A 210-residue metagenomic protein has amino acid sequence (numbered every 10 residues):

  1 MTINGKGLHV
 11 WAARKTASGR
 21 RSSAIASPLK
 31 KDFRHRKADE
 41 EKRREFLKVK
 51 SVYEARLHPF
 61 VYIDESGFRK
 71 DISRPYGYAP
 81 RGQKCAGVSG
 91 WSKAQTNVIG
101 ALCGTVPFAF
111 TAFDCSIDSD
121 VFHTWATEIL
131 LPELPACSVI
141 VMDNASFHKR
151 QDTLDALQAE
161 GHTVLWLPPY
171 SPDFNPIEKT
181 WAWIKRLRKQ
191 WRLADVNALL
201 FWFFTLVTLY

Functional and structural regions predicted by a protein language model:
M1-Y210: Short functional hotspots at interaction and active-site rims
